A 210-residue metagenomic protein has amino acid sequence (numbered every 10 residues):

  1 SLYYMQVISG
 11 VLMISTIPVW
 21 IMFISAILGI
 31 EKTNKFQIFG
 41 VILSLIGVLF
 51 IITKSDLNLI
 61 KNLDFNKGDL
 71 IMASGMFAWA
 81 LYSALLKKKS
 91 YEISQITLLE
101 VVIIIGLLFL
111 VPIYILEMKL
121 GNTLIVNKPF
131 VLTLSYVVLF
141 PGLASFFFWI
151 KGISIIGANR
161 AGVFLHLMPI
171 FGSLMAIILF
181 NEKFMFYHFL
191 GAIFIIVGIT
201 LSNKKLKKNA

Functional and structural regions predicted by a protein language model:
L2-Y4, F23-I24, L49-F50, L70-L85 (+5 more regions): Hydrophobic alpha-helical transmembrane segments of multi-pass membrane transport proteins, especially secondary
Y4, I27-K32, E92, G152-I155 (+1 more regions): Helix-loop interface residues and adjacent transmembrane-helix termini in multi-pass membrane transporters, primarily
Q6, L81-I105: Juxtamembrane helix-loop-helix junctions in multi-pass membrane proteins
S9, F36-G40, N66-I71, P129-L134: Short alpha-helical transmembrane interface motifs in multi-pass membrane proteins
S9, K32-Q37, T97, R160 (+1 more regions): Residue-level recognition of membrane-helix boundary sites in multi-pass small-molecule transporters
T16, I38-L43, L70, S74 (+4 more regions): Hydrophobic residues within alpha-helical transmembrane segments of multi-pass solute transporters/permease subunits
T33-L45, I93-V101, G157: Cytoplasmic-side transmembrane-helix entry/capping segments in multi-pass membrane proteins
T33-S55, L110, H166, M175 (+1 more regions): Hydrophobic transmembrane alpha-helices of multi-pass small-molecule transport proteins
